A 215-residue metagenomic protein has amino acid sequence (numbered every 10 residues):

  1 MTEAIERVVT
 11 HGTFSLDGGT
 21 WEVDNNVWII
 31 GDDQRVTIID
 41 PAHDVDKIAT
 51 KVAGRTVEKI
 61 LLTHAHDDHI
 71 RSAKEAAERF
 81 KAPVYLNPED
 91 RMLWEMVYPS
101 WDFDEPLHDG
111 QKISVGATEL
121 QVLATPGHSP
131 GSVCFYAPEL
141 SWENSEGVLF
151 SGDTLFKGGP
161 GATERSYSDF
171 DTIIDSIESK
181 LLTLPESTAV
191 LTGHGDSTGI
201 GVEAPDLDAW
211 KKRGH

Functional and structural regions predicted by a protein language model:
T2-R55, C134-S151: Conserved beta-strand hairpin/beta-sheet module of binuclear metal-dependent hydrolase folds, prominently
T13, E89-R91, L155: Short, acidic/turn-prone active-site loops that include or flank metal/cofactor- and phosphate-binding residues
G18-T20, D102-D104, A124-H128: Short Gly/Pro-enriched turn/cap motifs at secondary-structure boundaries
E22-V23, V36, H43-E119, P138 (+2 more regions): Active-site HxH/HxHxD metal-binding segment of metal-dependent hydrolases
I29, K112-S114, Q121, C134-Y136 (+1 more regions): Residue-level detector of beta-strand face positions
V36, P130-H215: Metallo-beta-lactamase
T50, E78, G127, L182-T183: Solvent-exposed polar/charged
I60-I70, A124-S132, V190-T198: Histidine-centered catalytic micro-motifs
